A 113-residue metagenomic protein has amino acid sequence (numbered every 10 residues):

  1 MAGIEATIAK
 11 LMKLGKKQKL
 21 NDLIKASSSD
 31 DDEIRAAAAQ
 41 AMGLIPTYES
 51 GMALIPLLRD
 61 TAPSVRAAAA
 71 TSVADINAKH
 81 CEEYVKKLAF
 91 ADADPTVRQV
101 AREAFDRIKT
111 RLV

Functional and structural regions predicted by a protein language model:
M1-K13, K17: Eukaryotic acidic, serine/proline-rich intrinsically disordered low-complexity regions that function as flexible
T7-K10, A38, A69, A101: Conserved hydrophobic register position within alpha-solenoid helical repeats
K10, A41, S72, K79 (+2 more regions): Core register positions within helices of long alpha-helical scaffolds
L14-S27, I45-R59, A78-F90, R111-V113: Amphipathic alpha-helical scaffolding segments comprising HEAT/armadillo-like alpha-solenoid repeats
D30-D31, T61-A62, A93-D94: Short inter-helical turns and helix N-cap capping residues of alpha-solenoid HEAT/ARM repeat scaffolds
P63-I76: Mid-chain, well-packed structural core segment of small domains
F90, V97-V113: Eukaryotic acidic, Ser/Thr-rich intrinsically disordered low-complexity regions
